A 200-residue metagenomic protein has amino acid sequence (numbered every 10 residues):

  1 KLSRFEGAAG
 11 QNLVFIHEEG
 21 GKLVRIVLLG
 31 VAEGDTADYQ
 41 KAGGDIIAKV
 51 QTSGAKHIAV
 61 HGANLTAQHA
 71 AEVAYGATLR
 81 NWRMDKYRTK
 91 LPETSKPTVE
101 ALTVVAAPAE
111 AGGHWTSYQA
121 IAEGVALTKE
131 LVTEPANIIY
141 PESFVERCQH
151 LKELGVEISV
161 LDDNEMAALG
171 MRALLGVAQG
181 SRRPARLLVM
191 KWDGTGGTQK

Functional and structural regions predicted by a protein language model:
K1-K200: Short amphipathic alpha-helical segment within the helicase RecA-like ATPase core that mediates nucleic-acid
